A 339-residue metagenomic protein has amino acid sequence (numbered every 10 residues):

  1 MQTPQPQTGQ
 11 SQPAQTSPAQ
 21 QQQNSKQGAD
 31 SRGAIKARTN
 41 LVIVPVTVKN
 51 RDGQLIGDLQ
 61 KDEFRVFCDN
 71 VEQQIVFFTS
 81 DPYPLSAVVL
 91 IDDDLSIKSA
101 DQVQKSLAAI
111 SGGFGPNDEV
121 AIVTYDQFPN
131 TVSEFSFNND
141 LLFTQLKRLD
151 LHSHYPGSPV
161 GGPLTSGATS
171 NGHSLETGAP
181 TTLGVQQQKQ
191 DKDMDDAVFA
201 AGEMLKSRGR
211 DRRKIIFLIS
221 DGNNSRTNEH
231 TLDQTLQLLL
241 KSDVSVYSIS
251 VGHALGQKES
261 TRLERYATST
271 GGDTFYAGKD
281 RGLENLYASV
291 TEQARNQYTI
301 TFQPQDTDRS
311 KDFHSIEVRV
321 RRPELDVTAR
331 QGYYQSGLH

Functional and structural regions predicted by a protein language model:
M1-H339: Scaffold/interface architecture of coatomer-like assemblies
